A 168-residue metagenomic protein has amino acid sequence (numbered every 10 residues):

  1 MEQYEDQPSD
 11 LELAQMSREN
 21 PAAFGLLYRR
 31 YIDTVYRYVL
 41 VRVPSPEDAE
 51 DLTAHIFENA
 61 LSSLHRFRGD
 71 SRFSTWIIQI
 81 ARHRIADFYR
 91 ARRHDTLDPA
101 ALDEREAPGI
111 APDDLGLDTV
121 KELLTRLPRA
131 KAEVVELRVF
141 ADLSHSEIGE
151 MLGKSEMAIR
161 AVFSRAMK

Functional and structural regions predicted by a protein language model:
M1-T34, V41, H145: N-terminal module of bacterial RNA polymerase sigma factors
E2-Q7, D87, H94-E122: Internal acidic/polar
R18, V41-P46, A54-R72, A91-R93: Sigma70-family region 2
L27, Y31, V35, I56 (+3 more regions): Residue-level preference for hydrophobic side chains embedded in well-ordered alpha helices
Y28-P46, S63, L124: Amphipathic, Lys/Arg- and hydrophobic-enriched alpha-helical face
S62-G69, Q79-P99, D113: Arg/Lys-rich amphipathic alpha helix in sigma70-family domain 2
A86, F140, S146, L152-K168: DNA-recognition helix of helix-turn-helix
V134-R138: A short pre-motif secondary-structure segment
